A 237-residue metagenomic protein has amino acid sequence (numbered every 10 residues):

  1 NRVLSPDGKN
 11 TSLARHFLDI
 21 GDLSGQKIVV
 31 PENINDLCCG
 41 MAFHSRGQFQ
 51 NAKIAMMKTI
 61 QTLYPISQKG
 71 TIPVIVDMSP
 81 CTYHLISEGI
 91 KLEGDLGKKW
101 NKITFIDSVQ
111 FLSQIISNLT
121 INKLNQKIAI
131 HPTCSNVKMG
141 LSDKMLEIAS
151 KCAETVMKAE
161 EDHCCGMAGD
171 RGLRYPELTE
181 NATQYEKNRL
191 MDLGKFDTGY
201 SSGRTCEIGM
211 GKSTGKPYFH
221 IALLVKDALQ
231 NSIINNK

Functional and structural regions predicted by a protein language model:
N1-K237: Iron-sulfur cluster-binding electron-transfer modules in prokaryotic oxidoreductases
